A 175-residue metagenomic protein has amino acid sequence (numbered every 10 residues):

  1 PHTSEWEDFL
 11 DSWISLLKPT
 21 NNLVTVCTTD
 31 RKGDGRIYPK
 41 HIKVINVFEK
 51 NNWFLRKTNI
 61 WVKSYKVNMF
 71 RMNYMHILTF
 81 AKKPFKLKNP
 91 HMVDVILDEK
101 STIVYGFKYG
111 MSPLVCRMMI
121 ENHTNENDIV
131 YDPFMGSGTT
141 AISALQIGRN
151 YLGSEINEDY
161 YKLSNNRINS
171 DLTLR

Functional and structural regions predicted by a protein language model:
P1-K162: Core catalytic lobe of class I
N165-R175: Short, conserved SAM-binding/catalytic segment of Class I S-adenosyl-L-methionine-dependent methyltransferases
